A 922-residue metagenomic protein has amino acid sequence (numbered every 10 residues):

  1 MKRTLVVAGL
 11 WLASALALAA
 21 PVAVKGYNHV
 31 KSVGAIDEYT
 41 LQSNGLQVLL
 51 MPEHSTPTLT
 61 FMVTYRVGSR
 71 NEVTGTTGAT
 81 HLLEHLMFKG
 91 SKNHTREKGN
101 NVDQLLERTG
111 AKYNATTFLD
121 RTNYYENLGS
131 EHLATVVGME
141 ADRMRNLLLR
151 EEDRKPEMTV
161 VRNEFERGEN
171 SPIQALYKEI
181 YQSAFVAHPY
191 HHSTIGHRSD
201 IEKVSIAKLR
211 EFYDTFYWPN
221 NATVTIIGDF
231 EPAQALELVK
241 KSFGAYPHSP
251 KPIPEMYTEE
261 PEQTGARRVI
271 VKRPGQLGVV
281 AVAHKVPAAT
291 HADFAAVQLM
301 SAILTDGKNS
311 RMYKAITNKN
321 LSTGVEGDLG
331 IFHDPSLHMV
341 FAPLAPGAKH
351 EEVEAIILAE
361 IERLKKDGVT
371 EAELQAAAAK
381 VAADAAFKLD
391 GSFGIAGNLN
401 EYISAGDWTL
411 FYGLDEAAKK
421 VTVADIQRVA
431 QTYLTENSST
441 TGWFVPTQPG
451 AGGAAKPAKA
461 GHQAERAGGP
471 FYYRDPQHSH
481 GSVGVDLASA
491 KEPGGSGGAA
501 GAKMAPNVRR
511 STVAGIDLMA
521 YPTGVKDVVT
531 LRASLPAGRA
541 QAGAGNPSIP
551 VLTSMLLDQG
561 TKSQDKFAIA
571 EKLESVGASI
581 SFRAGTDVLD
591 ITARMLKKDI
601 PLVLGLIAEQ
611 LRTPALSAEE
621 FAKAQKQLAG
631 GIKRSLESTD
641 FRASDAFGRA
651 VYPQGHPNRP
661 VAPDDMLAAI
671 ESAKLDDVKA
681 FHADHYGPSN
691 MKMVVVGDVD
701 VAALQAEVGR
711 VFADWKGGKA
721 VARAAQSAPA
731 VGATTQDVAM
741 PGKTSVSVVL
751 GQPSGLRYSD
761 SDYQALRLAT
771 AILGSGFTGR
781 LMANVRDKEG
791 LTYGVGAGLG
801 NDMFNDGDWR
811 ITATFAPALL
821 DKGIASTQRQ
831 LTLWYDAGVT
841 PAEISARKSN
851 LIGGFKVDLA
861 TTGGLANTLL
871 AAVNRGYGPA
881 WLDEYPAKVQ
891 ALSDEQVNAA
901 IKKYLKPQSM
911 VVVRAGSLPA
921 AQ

Functional and structural regions predicted by a protein language model:
M1-T4: Positively charged n-region of N-terminal signal peptides that target proteins for export
V7-A17: Bacterial N-terminal signal peptides
A17-L49, E231-K272, K314, G413-S534 (+5 more regions): Proteolytic maturation boundary segments
V22-Y39, D103, G138, E164 (+12 more regions): Histidine-acidic residue clusters that define the catalytic metal-binding segment of zinc metallopeptidase domains
M51, S55-L82, E97-R143, I173-S199 (+14 more regions): M16 family metallopeptidases and their MPP-like homologs
K89-R96, M144-E152, K366-T370, L611-E619: Short, polar/flexible loop-turn hinges at active-site or ligand-entry regions and domain interfaces
R162-G168, T258-V271, A379-K388, M595 (+3 more regions): Short, conserved secondary-structure transition motifs
